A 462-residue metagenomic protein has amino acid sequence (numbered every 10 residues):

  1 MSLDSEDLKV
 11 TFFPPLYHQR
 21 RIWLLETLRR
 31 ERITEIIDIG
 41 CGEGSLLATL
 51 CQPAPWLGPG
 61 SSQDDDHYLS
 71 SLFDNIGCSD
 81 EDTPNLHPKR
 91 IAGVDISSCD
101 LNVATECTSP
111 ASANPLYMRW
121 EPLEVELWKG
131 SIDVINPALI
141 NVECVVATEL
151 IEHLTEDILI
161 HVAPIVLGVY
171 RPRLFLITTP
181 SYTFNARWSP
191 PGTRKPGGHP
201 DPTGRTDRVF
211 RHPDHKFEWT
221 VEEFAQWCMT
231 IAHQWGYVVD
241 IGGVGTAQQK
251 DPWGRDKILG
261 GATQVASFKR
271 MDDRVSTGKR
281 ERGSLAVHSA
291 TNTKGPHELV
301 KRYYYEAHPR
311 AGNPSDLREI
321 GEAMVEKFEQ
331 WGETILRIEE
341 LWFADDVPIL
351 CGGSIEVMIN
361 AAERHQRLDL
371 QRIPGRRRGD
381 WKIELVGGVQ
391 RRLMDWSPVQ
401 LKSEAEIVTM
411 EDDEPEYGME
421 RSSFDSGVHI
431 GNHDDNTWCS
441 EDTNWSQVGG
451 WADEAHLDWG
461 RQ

Functional and structural regions predicted by a protein language model:
S2-R30: Class I SAM-dependent methyltransferase Rossmann-like catalytic core, especially the SAM/SAH-binding loop
R32-G42: Conserved class I S-adenosyl-L-methionine
E43-L86: Conserved SAM-binding loop of SAM-dependent methyltransferases across substrates and taxa, primarily the Class I
S71-G77, T83-L86, V103-V142, T155-M358 (+3 more regions): S-adenosyl-L-methionine-dependent methyltransferase catalytic module, highlighting the catalytic core
R90-D95: Conserved SAM-binding motif I beta-strand of class I
D100: Conserved short alpha-helix immediately C-terminal to the canonical SAM/SAH-binding motif I of Rossmann-like
V146: A conserved beta-strand element that flanks and buttresses the S-adenosyl-L-methionine
L150-H153: Hydrophobic adenine-recognition pocket in adenosine-nucleotide-binding enzymes
